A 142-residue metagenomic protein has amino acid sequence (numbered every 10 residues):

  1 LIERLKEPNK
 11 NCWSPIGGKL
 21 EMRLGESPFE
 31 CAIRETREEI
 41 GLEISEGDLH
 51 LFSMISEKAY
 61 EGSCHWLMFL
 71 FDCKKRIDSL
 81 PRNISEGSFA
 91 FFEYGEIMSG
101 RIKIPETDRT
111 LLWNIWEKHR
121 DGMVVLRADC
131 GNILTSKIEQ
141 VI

Functional and structural regions predicted by a protein language model:
L1, M68-D72, F91: Conserved hydrophobic/aromatic beta-strand scaffold that supports enzyme active sites
L1-P15, I44, H50: N-terminal strand-loop-strand
I16, A32, T36: Hydrophobic alpha-helical positions that pack around
L20, I44, I55, K75-R76 (+1 more regions): Hydrophobic pocket-lining residues within nucleotide cofactor-binding pockets
E21-C31: N-terminal phosphate-binding loop and adjacent alpha-helix
E57-L80, R109, W113-H119: Active-site-adjacent beta-strand/loop module that shapes the phosphate/pyrophosphate-binding cleft
P81-I115, S136-V141: NUDIX/MutT-family hydrolases
I115-I142: Charged phosphate-binding loop/patch that engages nucleotide di/tri-phosphates or the phosphate backbone of nucleic
